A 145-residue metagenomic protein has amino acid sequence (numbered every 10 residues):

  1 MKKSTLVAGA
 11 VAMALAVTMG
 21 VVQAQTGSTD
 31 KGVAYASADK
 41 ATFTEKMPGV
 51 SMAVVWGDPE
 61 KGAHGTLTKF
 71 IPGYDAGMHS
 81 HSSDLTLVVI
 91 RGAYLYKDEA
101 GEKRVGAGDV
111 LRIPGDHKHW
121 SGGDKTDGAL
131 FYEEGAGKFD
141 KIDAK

Functional and structural regions predicted by a protein language model:
M1-A10: Bacterial N-terminal signal peptides that target proteins for export
G9-T18: Bacterial N-terminal signal peptides
V21-H64: A short, N-terminal "cap"/entry segment at the start of jelly-roll beta-barrel domains of the cupin/DSBH fold
D58, E99-D116: Short acidic-glycine-tyrosine-enriched beta hairpin
D58-A63, G77-S83: His-enriched metal-coordination microenvironments in redox/metal-binding proteins
E60, I71-G73, G92, D116 (+1 more regions): Solvent-exposed coil/turn segments that connect beta secondary-structure elements in extracytoplasmic/periplasmic
I71-Y74, H81-E99: Glycine- and acidic-residue-biased ligand/ion/polar-headgroup-sensing regions
G115-F139: Ligand-binding loop in jelly-roll beta-barrel domains
